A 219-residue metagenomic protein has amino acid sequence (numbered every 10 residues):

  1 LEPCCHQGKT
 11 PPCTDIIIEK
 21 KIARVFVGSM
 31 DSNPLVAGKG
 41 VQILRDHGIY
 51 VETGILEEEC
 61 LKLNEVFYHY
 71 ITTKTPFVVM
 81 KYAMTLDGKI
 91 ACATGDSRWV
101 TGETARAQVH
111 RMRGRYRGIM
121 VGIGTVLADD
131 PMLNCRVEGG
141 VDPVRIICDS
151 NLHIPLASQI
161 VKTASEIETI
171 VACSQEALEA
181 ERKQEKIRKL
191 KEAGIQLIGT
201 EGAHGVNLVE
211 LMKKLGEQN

Functional and structural regions predicted by a protein language model:
L1-E59, V144, Q175-E179: Zn2+-dependent cytidine deaminase-like catalytic core
K20, H47, A193, Q218-N219: Residues at alpha-helix termini
S29, N64, T94: Short, flexible helix/strand-to-coil boundary loops that buttress conserved ligand/catalytic motifs in alpha/beta
N33, A37, T53-L56, I71-T75 (+1 more regions): Short capping loops/turns at secondary-structure boundaries
V36-A37, L63-N64, M132, V209: Short Asp/Glu-rich motifs
V41, I55-A83: Proteins enriched for Cys/Gly/acidic motifs involved in redox and nucleic-acid/cofactor modification
H69, V79-L86, I90-Q218: Active-site ligand-binding patch in enzyme domains
